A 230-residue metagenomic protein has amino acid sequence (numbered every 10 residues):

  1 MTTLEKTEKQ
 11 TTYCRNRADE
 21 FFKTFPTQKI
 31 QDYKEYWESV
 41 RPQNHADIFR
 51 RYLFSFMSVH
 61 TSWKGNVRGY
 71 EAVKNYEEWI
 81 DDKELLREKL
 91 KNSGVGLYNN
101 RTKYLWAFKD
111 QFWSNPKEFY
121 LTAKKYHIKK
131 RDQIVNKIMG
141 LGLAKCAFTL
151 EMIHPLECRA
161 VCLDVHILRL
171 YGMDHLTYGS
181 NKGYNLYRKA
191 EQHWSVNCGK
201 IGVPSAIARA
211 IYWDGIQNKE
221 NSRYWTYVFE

Functional and structural regions predicted by a protein language model:
M1-V40, T102, K117-L121, H127-E230: C-terminal accessory module of base-excision DNA glycosylases/AP lyases that mediates lesion recognition and DNA
M1-W79, L85-S93: Structure-specific DNA junction-binding interface
H45-F49, W63, K125-Y126, L186-A190: Short acidic alpha-helix initiation/capping motifs at coil-to-helix transition points, especially at protein N-termini
H45-F54, N66, R101-L105, C146 (+2 more regions): Short runs of predominantly hydrophobic/aromatic residues within well-ordered alpha helices that form helix-helix
R51-H60, W106-D110, E151, R209-N218: Short, hydrophobic/amphipathic alpha-helical patches that form generic packing surfaces within helical domains
R68, A107, H193-V196: Long, highly charged amphipathic alpha-helices
Y70-M139: Alpha-helical ds-nucleic-acid-binding substructure associated with the helix-hairpin-helix region of base-excision DNA
